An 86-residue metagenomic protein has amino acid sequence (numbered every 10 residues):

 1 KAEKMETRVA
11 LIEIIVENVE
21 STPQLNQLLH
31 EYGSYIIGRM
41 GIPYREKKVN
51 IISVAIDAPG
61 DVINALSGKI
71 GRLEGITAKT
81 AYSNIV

Functional and structural regions predicted by a protein language model:
K1-V86: Long, contiguous binding/interaction regions
